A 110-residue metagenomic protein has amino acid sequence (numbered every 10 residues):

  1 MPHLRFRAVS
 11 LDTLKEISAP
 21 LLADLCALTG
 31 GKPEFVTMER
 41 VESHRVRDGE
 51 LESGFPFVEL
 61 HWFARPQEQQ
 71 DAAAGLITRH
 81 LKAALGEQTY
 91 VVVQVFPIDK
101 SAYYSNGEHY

Functional and structural regions predicted by a protein language model:
M1-Y110: Interaction-mediating elements
